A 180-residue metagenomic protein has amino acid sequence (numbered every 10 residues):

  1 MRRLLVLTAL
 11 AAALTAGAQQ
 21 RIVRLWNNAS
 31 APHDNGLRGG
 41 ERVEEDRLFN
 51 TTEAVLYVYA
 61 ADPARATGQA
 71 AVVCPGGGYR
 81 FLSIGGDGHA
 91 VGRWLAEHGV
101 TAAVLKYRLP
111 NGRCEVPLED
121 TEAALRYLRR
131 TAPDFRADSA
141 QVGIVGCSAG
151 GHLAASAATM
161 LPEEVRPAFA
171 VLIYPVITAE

Functional and structural regions predicted by a protein language model:
M1-L4: Positively charged n-region of N-terminal signal peptides that target proteins for export
T8-G17: Hydrophobic h-region of N-terminal signal peptides that target proteins for export in Gram-negative bacteria
A18-V58: A domain-start/cap signature at the N-terminus of enzymes
T67-G76: Short beta-strand element of the alpha/beta-hydrolase
A70, A96-K106, G143, F169: A fold-wide structural signal in alpha/beta-hydrolase
G77, K106-P110, V176: Short beta-to-alpha linker loops that shape the active-site pocket of alpha/beta-hydrolase fold enzymes
S83-G85, A90, A103-S139: Catalytic nucleophile-loop/oxyanion-hole region of alpha/beta-hydrolase and closely related hydrolase-like folds
A123-E180: Primarily recognizes the serine-hydrolase "nucleophile elbow" in alpha/beta-hydrolase and SGNH/GDSL folds
